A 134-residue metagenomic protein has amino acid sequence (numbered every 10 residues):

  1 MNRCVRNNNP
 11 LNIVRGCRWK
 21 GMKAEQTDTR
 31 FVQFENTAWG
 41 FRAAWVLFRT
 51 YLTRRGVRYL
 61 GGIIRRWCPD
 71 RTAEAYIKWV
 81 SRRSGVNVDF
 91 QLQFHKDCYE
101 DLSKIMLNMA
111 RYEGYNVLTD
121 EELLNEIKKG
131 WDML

Functional and structural regions predicted by a protein language model:
M1-L134: Cell-wall polysaccharide-cleaving catalytic domain and substrate-binding groove, primarily in peptidoglycan/chitin
